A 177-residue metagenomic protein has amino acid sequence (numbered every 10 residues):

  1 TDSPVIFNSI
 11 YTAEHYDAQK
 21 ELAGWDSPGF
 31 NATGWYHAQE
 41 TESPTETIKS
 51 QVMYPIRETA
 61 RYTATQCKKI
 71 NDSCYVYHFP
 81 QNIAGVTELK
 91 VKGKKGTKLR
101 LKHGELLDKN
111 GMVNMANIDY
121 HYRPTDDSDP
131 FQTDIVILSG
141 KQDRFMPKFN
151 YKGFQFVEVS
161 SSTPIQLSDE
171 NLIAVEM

Functional and structural regions predicted by a protein language model:
T1-M177: Extracellular/oxidizing-compartment recognition motifs
